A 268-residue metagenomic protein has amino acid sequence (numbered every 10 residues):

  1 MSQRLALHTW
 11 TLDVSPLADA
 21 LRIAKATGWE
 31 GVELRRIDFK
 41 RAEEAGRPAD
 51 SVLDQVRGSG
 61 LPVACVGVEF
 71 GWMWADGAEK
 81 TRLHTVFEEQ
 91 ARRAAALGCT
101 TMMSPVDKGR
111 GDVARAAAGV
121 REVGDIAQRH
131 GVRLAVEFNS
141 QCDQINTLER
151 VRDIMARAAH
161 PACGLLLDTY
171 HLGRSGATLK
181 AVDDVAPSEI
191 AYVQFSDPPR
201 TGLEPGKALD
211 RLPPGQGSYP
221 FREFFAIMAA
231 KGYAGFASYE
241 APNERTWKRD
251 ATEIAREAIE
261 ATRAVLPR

Functional and structural regions predicted by a protein language model:
M1-A6, D13-E30, L53, S59 (+3 more regions): Histidine-acidic metal/acid-base catalytic patches
M1-H8, V63-W74: N-terminal small/glycine-rich loop or linker at the start of catalytic domains across soluble metabolic enzymes
T11-D13, R36-D38, E69-W72, V106-R110 (+4 more regions): Active-site-proximal loop/turn and secondary-structure-junction residues that shape catalytic pockets, frequently
A18-D19, Q55-G58, P62, W72-G164 (+2 more regions): Active-site acidic/histidine proton-transfer and metal-coordination neighborhood in alpha/beta enzyme cores
T27-I37, C65-F70: Short, conserved active-site loops that position catalytic residues or coordinate cofactors/metal ions across diverse
E33, C65-G67, M103, A135 (+3 more regions): Conserved beta-strand positions in the central sheet of alpha/beta enzyme cores
E33-R57, D107-R110: Glycine-rich, proline-tolerant flexible connector loops at the mouths of alpha/beta enzymes
R41, G77-T81, A208-P214: Short glycine-enriched, charge-decorated loop/helix-capping segments at active-site entrances that position
